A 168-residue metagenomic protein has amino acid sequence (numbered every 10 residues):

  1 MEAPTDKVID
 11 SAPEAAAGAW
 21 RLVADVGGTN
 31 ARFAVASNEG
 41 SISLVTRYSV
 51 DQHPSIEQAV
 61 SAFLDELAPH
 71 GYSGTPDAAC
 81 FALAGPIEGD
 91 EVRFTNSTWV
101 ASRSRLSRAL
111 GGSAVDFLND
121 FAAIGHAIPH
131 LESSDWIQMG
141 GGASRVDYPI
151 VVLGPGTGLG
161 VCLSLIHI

Functional and structural regions predicted by a protein language model:
A3-A16, F117-I150: Conserved phosphate-binding catalytic cores of ATP/NTP-utilizing and phosphoryl-transfer enzymes
A12, A16-A62: Short glycine-rich, Thr/Ser-proximal phosphate-binding strand/loop in the N-terminal lobe of ATP-dependent enzymes
V60-Y72: Short amphipathic alpha-helices and their capping/turn segments at secondary-structure boundaries
H70-F117, A122, H126-D135, V152: Short beta-strand-loop/turn "lid" adjacent to the catalytic site in phosphate-handling enzymes
G156: Extended, Lys/Arg-enriched charged tracts that mediate electrostatic binding to polyanionic substrates
L159-V161: Active-site histidine-anchored catalytic micro-motif
I166-I168: Conserved small/polar residues in nucleotide/adenosyl-binding loops
